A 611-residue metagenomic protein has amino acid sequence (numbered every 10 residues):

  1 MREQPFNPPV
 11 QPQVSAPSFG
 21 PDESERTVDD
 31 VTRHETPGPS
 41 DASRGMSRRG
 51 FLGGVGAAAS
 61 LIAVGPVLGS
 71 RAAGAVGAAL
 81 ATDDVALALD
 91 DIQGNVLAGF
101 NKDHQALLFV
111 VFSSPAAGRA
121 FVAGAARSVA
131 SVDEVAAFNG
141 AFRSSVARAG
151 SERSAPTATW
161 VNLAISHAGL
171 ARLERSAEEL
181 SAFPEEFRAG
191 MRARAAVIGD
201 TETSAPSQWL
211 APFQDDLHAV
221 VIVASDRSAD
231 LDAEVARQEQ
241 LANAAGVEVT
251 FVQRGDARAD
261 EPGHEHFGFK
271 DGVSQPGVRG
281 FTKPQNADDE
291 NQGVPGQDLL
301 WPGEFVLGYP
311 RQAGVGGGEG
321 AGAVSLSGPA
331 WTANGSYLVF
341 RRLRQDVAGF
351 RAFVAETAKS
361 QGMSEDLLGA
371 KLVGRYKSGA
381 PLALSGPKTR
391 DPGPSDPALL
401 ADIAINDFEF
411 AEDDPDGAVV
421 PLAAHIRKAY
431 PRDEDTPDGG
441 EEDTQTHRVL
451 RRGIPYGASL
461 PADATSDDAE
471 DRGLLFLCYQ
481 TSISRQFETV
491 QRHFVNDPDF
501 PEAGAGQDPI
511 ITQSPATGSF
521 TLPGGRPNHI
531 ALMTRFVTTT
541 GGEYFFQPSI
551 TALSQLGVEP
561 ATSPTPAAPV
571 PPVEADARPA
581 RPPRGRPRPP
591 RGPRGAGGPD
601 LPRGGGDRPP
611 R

Functional and structural regions predicted by a protein language model:
M1-M46: N-terminal secretory signal peptides
R2-P8, G50, G54-L61, V76-E574 (+1 more regions): Long, low-complexity, Ser/Thr/Gly/Pro-rich intrinsically disordered segments that act as flexible linkers and assembly
Q11, S15, D29-T32, I62-L68 (+2 more regions): N-terminal non-cleavable signal-anchor helices
Q13, V31, A58, L372 (+4 more regions): Exposed boundary/loop context
A16, T27, A568, A575-A580 (+1 more regions): Ala/Thr-enriched low-complexity intrinsically disordered regions
T36, A42-S43, G50-A72: N-terminal export signals
P579-P610: Compositionally biased, low-complexity flexible segments
